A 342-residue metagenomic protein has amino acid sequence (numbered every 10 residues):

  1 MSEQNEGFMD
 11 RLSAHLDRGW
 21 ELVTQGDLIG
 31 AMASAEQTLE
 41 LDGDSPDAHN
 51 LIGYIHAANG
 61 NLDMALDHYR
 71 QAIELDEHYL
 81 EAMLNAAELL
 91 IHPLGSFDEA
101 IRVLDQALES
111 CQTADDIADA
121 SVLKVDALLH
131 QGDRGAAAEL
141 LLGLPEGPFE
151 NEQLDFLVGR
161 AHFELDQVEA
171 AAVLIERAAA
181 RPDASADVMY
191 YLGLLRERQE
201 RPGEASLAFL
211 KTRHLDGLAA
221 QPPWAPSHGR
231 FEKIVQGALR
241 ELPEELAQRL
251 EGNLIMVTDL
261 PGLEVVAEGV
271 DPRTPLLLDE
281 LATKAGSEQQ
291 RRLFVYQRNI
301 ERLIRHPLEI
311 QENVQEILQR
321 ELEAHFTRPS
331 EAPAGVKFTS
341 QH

Functional and structural regions predicted by a protein language model:
S13, D47, E81, D116-D119 (+2 more regions): Start-of-helix register in tetratricopeptide repeats
D17, L51-Y54, N85-A86, L123 (+2 more regions): Canonical tetratricopeptide repeat
V23, N50, A57, I91-H92 (+3 more regions): Position-specific recognition of the canonical hydrophobic site in helix A of tetratricopeptide repeat
G26, G60, L94-G95, G132 (+2 more regions): Residue-level detector of the short coil/turn that links helix A to helix B within each tetratricopeptide repeat
L41, L75, S110-T113, G147 (+3 more regions): Structural marker of alpha-solenoid helical repeat scaffolds
L278-E316, A324-H342: Active-site scaffold of zinc-dependent metalloenzymes
